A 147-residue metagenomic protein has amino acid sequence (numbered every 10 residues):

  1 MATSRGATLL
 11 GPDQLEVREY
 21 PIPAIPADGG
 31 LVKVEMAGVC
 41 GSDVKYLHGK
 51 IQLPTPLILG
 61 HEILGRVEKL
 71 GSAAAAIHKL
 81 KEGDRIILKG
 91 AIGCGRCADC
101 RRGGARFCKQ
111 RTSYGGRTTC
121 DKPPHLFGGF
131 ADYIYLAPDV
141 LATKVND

Functional and structural regions predicted by a protein language model:
A2-A7: Short structural boundary motif marking the start of a folded domain
L10-G11, A137-P138: Short acidic-glycine loop/turn motifs at beta-strand connectors
D13-V17, S42: Short N-terminal binding/cap micro-motifs at the start of the first secondary-structure element
E19-P21, Y135: Generic structural detector for well-ordered beta-strands
P23-A37, H48-R101, R106, F127 (+2 more regions): Glycine-rich beta-strand-centered segment in the early N-terminal region that forms part of a ligand/cofactor-binding
V44, L53, R101-C120: Iron-sulfur (Fe-S) cluster-binding segments and ferredoxin-like electron-carrier domains, especially [2Fe-2S]
H125-A137: A structural motif shared across PLP-dependent enzymes of the aminotransferase-like
